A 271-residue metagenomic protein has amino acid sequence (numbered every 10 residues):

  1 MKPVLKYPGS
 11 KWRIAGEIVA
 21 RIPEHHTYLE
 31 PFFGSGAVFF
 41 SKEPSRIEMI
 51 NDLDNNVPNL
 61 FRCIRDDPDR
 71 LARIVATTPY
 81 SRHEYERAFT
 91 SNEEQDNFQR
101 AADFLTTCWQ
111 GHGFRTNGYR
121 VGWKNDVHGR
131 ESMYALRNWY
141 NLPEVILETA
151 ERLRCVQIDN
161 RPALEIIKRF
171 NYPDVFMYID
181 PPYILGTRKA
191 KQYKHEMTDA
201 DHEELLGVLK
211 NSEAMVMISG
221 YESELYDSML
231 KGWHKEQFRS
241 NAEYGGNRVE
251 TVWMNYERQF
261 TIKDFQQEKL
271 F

Functional and structural regions predicted by a protein language model:
M1-I14, R21, D67-Y178, P182-A190: SAM-dependent nucleic-acid methyltransferase catalytic core
M1-M49, L53, L164-F176, Y183-F271: Class I S-adenosyl-L-methionine
A20, E24-N92: SAM cofactor-binding core of SAM-dependent methyltransferases, primarily the Rossmann-like beta-alpha-beta module
R62, P143, E203-L206: Generic alpha-helical structural signal
R65-D69, H83-T90, W139-E144, S212-I218 (+2 more regions): Low-complexity, flexible helical/coil segments
